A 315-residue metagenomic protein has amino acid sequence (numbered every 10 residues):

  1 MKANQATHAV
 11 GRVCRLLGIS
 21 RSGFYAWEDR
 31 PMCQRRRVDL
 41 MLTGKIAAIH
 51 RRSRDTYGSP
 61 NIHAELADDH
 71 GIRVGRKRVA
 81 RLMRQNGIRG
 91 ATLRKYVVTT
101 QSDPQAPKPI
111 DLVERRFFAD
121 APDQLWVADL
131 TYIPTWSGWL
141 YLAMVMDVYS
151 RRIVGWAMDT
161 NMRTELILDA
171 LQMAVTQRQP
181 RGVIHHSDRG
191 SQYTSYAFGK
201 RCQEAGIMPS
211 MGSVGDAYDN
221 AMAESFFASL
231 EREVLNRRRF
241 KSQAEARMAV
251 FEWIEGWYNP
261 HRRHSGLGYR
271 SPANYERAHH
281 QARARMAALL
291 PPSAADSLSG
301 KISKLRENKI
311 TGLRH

Functional and structural regions predicted by a protein language model:
M1-H315: Charged DNA-binding/catalytic regions of mobile-element recombinases
